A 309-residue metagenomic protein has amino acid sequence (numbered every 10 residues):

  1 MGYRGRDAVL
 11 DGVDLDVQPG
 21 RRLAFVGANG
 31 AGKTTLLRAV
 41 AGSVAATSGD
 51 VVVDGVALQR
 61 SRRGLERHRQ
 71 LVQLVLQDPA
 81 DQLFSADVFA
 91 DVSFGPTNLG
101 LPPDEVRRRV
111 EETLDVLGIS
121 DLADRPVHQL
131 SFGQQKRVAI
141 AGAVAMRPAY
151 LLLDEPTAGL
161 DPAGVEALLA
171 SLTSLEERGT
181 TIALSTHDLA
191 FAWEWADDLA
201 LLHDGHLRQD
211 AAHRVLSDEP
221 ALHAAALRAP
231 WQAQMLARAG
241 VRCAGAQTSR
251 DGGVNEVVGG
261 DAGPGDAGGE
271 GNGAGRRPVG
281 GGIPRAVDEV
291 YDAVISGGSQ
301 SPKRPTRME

Functional and structural regions predicted by a protein language model:
V26-A28: The feature captures the beta-strand-to-loop junction immediately N-terminal to the Walker
A41: Helix-to-loop junction immediately C-terminal to a conserved catalytic motif
D50-R67: ABC ATPase NBD Q-loop/coupling interface
D104-L122: Conserved ABC ATPase "signature" region
P126-L130, Q134: Conserved ABC ATPase signature
A143-V144: ABC ATPase C-loop
L151-D154: Catalytic Walker B motif of ABC-type/P-loop ATPase nucleotide-binding domains
A200, D204-Q209, R214: Conserved switch/coupling elements of ABC/ABC-like ATPase nucleotide-binding domains
